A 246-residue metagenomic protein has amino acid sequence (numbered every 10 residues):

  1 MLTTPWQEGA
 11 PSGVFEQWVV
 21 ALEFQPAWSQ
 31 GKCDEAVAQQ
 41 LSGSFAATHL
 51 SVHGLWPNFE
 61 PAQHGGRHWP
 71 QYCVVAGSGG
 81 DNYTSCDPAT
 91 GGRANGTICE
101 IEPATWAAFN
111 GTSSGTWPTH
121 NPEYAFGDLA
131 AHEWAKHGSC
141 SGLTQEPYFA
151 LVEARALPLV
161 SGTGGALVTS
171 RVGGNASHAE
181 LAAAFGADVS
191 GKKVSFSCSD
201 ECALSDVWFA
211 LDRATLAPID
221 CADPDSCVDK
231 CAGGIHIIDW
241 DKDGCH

Functional and structural regions predicted by a protein language model:
M1-S42, A46: N-terminal module-boundary/linker segments of secreted carbohydrate-active enzymes
A36-H246: Domain-level detector of nuclease and nuclease-like folds in predominantly extracellular/periplasmic contexts
